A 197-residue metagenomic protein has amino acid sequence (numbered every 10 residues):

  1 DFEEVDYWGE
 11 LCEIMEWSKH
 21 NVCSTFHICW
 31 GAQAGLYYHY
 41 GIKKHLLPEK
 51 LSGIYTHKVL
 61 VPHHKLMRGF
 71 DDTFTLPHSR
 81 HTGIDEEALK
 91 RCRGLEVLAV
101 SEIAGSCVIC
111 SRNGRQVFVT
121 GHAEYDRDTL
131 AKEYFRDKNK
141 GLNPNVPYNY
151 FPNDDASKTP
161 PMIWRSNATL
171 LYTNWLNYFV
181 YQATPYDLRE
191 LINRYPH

Functional and structural regions predicted by a protein language model:
D1-V61: Cysteine-nucleophile active-site neighborhood
E13-E16, S52-H197: Amide-donor transfer/coupling interface in amidating biosynthetic enzymes
